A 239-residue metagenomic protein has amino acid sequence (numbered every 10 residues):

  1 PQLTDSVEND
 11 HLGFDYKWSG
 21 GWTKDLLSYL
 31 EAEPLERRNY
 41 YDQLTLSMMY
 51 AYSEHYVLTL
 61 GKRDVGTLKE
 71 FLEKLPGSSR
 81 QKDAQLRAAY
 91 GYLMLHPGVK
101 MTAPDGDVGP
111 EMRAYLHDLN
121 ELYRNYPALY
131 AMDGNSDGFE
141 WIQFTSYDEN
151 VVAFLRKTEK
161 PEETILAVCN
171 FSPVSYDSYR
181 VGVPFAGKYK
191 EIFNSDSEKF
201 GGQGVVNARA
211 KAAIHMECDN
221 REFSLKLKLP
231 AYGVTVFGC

Functional and structural regions predicted by a protein language model:
P1-A51, Y56, G106-P127, A131-E140 (+2 more regions): Active-site-proximal helices and loops of the catalytic beta/alpha 8
N39-M132, L229-T235: Active-site-proximal substrate-binding groove within the catalytic cores of carbohydrate-active enzymes
K62, N170-F171, S195, A231 (+1 more regions): Residues immediately flanking
L72-Q81, F200-E217: Short, polar loop/linker segments at the starts of domains and inter-domain junctions
L86, S146-Y147, V174, C218-N220: Short solvent-exposed loop/turn micro-motifs enriched in small/polar/acidic residues
L119-E121, R180-A212: C-terminal accessory region downstream of the catalytic core in glycan-modifying enzymes
L166-V168: Short hydrophobic beta-strand that contains or immediately precedes a catalytic carboxylate
V206-C239: C-terminal beta-strand-rich structural cap/linker in extracellular carbohydrate-active enzymes
